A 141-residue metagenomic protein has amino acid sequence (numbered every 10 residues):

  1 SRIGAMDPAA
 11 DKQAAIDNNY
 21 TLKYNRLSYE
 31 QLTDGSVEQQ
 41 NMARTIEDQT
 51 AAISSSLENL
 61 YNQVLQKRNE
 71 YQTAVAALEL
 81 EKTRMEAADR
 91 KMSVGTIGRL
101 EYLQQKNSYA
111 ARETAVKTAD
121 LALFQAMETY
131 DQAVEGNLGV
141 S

Functional and structural regions predicted by a protein language model:
S1-Q40, V140-S141: Amphipathic alpha-helical coiled-coil scaffold segments and their short linker/junction regions
N41-A43, E70-M92: Extended, amphipathic, non-transmembrane alpha-helical segments
A43-S54: Short, charge-rich amphipathic alpha-helices with coiled-coil/heptad character
I53, L60, G95-R99: Alpha-helical heptad-repeat coiled-coil segments that mediate oligomerization/polymerization in large
K82, R99-A111: Short, charged, amphipathic alpha-helical segments
M92-T96, A133: A short glycine-centered flexible hinge/capping loop motif at secondary-structure junctions
A115-S141: Acidic, low-complexity, intrinsically disordered peripheral segments
